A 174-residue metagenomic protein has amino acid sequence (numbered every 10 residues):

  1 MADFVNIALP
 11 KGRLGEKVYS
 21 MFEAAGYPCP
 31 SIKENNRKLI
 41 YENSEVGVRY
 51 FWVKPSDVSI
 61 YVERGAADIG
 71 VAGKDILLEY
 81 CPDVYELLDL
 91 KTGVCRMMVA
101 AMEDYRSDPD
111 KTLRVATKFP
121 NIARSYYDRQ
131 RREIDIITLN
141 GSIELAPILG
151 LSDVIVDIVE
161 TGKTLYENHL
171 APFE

Functional and structural regions predicted by a protein language model:
M1-E174: Domain-level signature for soluble enzymes in the chorismate/prephenate branch of the shikimate pathway
